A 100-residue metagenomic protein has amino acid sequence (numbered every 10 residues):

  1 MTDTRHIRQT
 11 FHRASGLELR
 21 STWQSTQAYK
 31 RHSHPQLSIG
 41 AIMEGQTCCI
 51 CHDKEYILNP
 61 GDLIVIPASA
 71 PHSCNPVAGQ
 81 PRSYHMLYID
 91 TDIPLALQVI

Functional and structural regions predicted by a protein language model:
T4-H6: A conserved amphipathic helix/loop scaffold that creates a polar/acidic microenvironment used either to coordinate
R8-I100: N-terminal regulatory/effector-sensing and dimerization cores that precede helix-turn-helix DNA-binding domains
